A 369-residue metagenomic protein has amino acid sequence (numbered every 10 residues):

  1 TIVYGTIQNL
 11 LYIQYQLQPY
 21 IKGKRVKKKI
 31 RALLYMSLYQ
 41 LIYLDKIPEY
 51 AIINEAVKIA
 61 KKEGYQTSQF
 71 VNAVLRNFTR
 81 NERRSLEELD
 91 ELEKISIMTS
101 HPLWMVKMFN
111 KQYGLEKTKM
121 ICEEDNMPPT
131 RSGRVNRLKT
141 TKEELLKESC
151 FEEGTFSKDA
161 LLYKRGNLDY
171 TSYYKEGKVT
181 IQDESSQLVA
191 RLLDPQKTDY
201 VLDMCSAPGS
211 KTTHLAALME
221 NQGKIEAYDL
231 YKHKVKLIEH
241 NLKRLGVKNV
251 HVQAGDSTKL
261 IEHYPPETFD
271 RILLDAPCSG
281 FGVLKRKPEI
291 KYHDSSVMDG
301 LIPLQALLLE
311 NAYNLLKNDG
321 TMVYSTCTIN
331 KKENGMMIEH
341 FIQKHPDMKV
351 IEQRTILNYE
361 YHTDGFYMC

Functional and structural regions predicted by a protein language model:
T1-M368: S-adenosylmethionine
